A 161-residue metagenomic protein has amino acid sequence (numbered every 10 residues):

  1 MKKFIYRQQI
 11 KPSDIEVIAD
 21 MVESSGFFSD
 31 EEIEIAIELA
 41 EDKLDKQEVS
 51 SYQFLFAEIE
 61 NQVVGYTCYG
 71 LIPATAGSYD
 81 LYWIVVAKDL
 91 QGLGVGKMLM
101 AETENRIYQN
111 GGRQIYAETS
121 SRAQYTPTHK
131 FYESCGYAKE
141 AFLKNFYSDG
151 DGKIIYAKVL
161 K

Functional and structural regions predicted by a protein language model:
F4, Q8-Y82, A87-D89, M100-A101 (+4 more regions): Acetyl-CoA-dependent GNAT
Y52, D151-I155: Short hydrophobic/aromatic beta-strand or adjacent loop that forms the aromatic wall/cage of a ligand/substrate-binding
G94: Conserved G/P- and acidic residue-centered "switch" motifs that form tight phosphate/ATP-binding loops in soluble
K97: Residues forming the Rossmann-fold NAD(P)(H) cofactor-binding site
I107-S120: Conserved GNAT acetyl-CoA-binding A-motif
A117-T128, F146-G150: Conserved beta-strand-loop-alpha-helix junction that forms the acyl-donor binding cleft
Y132, Y137: Conserved active-site tyrosine of GNAT-family acetyltransferases
